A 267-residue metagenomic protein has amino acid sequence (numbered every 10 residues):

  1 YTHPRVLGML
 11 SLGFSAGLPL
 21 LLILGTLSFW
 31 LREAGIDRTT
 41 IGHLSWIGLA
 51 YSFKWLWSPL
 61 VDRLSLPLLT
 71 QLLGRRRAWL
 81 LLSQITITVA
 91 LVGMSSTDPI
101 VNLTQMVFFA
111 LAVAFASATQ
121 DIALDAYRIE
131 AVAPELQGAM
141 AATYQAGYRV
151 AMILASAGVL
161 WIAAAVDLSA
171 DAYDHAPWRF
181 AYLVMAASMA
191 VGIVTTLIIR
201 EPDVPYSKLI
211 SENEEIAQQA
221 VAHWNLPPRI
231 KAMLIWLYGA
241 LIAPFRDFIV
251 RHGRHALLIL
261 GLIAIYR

Functional and structural regions predicted by a protein language model:
Y1-Y51, H255-R267: Helix-loop boundary and gating motifs at the non-cytosolic
T2, S95-V107, T119-Q120, A133-I265: Intracellular loop-helix junctions on the cytosolic face of multi-pass helical membrane proteins
L20, S52, A112-L124: Core transmembrane helices of Major Facilitator Superfamily
L27, A118-V132: Intracellular juxtamembrane helix-capping segments at the cytosolic ends of symmetry-related transmembrane helices
T40-P67, I87-T88, S156: Central cavity-lining transmembrane alpha-helices of secondary-active solute carriers, predominantly the Major
L66-P67, A78-V101: C-terminal ends and interior cores of transmembrane alpha-helices in multi-pass membrane transporters/permeases
